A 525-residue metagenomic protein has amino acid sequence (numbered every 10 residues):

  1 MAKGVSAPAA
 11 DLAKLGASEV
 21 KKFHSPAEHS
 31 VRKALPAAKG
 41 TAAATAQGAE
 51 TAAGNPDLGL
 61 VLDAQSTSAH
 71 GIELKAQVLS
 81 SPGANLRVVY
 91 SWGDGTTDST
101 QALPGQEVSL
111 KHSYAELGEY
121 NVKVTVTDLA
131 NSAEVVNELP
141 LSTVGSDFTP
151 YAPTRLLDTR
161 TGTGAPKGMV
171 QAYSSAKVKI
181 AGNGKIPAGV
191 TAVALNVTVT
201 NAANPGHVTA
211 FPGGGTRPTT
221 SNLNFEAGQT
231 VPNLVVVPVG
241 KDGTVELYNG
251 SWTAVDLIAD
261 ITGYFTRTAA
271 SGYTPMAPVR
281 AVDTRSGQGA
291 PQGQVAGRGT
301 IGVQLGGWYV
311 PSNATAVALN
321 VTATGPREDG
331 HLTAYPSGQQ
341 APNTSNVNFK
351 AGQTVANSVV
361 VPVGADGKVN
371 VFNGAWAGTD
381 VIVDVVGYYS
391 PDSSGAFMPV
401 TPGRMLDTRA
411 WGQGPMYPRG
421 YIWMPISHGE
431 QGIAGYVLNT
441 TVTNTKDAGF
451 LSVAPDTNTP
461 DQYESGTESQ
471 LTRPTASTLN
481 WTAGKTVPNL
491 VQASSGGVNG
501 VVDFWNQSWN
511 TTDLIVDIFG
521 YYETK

Functional and structural regions predicted by a protein language model:
M1-T67, E73-A84, V89-W92, A102-K525: Short edge beta-strands and adjacent beta->alpha junctions
D94-D98: Short, solvent-exposed loop/linker segments at beta-strand-coil boundaries, enriched for Pro/Gly and Ser/Thr
